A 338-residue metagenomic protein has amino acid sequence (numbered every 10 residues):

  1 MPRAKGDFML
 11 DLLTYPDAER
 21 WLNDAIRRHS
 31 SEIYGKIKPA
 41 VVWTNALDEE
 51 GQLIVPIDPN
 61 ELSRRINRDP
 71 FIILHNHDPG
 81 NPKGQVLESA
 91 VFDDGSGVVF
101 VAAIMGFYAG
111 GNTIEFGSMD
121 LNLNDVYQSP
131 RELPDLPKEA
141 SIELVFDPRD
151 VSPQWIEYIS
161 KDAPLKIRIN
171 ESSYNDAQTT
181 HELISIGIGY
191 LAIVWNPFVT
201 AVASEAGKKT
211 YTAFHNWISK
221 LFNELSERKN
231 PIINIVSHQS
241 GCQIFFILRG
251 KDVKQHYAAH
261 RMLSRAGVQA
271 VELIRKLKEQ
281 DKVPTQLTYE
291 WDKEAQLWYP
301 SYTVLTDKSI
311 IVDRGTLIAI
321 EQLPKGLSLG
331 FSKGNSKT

Functional and structural regions predicted by a protein language model:
M1, L12-L13, R20-W21, A25-H29 (+2 more regions): Charged, compositionally biased non-catalytic regions
R3-G6, D11-L12, P16-A177, V236-E279 (+3 more regions): Membrane-active, amphipathic/fusogenic segments and juxtamembrane/transmembrane anchors that bind or insert into lipid
V86-D93, T285-K293: Assembly/interface hotspot detector across virion components, adhesins/toxins, and nucleic-acid enzymes
D162, K220, E224, R228 (+1 more regions): Surface-exposed polar/charged interaction patches
I167-K229: Membrane-inserting effector segments that mediate pore formation, membrane fusion, or transient membrane insertion
Y211-K254: Membrane-proximal, acidic/low-complexity disordered segments on the non-cytosolic side of organellar membranes
R275-Q286, E294: Mixed-charge, glycine-accented linear interaction segment located at domain edges/termini
A295-T338: Cytosol-/stroma-facing membrane-proximal "stalk/adaptor" domains immediately downstream of transmembrane anchors
